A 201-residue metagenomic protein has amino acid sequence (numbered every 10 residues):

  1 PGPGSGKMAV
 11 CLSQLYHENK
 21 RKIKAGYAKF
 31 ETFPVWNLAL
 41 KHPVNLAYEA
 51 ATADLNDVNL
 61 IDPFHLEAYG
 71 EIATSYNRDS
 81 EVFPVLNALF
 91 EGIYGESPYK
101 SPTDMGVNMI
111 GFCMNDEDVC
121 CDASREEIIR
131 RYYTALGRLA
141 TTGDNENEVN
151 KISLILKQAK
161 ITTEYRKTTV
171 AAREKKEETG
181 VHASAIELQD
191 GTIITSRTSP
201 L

Functional and structural regions predicted by a protein language model:
P1, S13-R173, V181, L188-D190: Flexible phosphate-sensing "switch/lid" loops adjacent to ATP/NTP-binding sites across phosphate-transfer
S5-K7: Conserved glycine(s) of the Walker
V10: Hydrophobic positions on the alpha1 helix immediately C-terminal to the Walker A/P-loop
E177: Active-site region of chymotrypsin-like
